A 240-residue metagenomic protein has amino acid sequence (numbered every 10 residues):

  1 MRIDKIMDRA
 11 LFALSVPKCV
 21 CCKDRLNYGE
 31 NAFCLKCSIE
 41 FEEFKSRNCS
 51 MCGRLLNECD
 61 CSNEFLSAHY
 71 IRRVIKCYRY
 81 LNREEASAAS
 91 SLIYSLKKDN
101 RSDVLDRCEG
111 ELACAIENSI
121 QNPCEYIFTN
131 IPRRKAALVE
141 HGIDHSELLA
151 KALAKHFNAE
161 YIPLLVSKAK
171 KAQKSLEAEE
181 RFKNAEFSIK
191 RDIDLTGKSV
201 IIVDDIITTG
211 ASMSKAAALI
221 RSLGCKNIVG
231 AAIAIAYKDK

Functional and structural regions predicted by a protein language model:
M1-K240: Glycine-rich phosphate/pyrophosphate-handling loop used in enzymes and phosphotransfer proteins
